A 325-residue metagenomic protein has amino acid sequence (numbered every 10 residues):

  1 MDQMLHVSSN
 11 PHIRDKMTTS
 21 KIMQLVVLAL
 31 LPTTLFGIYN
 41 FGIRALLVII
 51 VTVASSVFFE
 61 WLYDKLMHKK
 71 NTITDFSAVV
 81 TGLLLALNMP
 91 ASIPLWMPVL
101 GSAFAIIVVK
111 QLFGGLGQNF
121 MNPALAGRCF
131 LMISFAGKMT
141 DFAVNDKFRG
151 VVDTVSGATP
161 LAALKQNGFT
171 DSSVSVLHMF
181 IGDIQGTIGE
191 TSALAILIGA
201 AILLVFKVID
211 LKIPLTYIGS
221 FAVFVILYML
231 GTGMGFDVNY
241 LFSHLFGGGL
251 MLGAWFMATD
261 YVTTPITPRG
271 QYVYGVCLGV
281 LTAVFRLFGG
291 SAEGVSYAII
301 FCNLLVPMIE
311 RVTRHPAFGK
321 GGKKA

Functional and structural regions predicted by a protein language model:
M1-I22, L287-A325: Cytosolic-side transmembrane-helix boundaries in multi-pass membrane proteins
M1-V57, G322: N-terminal signal-anchor module of multipass membrane proteins
L25-T33, V48-E60, S77-G82, A86 (+14 more regions): Alpha-helical transmembrane segments in multi-pass membrane proteins
G42-S55, S92-G101, D183-A193, V238-L250: Structural signature of hydrophobic alpha-helical transmembrane segments
N71-T81, M97-A103, Q118-R128, L211-G219 (+2 more regions): Cytoplasmic-side transmembrane-helix entry/capping segments in multi-pass membrane proteins
A78, L83-M89, I93-V152: Membrane-interface helix-loop-helix junctions at boundaries between adjacent transmembrane segments
Q118-L197: Long hydrophobic alpha-helical segments that form multi-pass transmembrane helix bundles in integral membrane proteins
F120, A124, L241-G248, Q271 (+1 more regions): Loop-to-transmembrane alpha-helix initiation sites
